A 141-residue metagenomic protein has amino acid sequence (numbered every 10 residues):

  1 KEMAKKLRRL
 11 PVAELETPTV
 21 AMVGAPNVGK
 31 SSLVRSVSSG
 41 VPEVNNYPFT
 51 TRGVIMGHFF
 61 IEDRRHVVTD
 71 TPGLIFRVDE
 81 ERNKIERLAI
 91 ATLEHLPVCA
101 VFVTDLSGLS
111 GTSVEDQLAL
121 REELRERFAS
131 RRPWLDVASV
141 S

Functional and structural regions predicted by a protein language model:
K1-R87, A91-C99: Conserved G1/Walker A P-loop phosphate-binding module
E62-R64, I85-S141: Conserved C-terminal guanine-recognition region of P-loop GTPase G domains, centered on the G4
